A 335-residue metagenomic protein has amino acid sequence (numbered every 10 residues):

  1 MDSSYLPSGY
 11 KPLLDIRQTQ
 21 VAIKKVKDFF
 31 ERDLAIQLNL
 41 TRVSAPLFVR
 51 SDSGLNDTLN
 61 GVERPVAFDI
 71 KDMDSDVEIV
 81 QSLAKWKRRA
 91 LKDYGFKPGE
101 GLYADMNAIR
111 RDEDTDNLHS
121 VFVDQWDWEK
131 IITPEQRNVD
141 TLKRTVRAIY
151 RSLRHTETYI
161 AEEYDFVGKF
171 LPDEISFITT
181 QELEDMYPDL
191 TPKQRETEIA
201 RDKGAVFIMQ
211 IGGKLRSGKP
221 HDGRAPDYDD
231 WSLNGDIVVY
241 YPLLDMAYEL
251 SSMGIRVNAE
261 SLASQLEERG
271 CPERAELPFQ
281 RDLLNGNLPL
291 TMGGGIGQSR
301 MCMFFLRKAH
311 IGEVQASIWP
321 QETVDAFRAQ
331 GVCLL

Functional and structural regions predicted by a protein language model:
D2-H119, D127-I131: Class II aminoacyl-tRNA synthetase-like tRNA-binding/catalytic domains
V21-K25, F29, R137-R144, A148 (+3 more regions): Generic recognition of stable, solvent-exposed alpha-helical segments in well-folded globular domains
L34-T41, I149-I160, A309: A generic secondary-structure signal for well-formed alpha-helical elements
L47-S51, D165-L171, P320-V324: A glycine-rich phosphate-binding loop feature that marks nucleotide/adenosyl-phosphate handling sites
F68-I70, K92-P98, L118-S120, G168 (+4 more regions): A general structural signal for short secondary-structure junctions and capping/turn motifs
D74, E100, V123, K203 (+1 more regions): Short connector loops at helix/strand junctions that flank enzyme active sites, especially segments positioning acidic
A104-Q194: Extended, charged alpha-beta segments that form solvent-exposed binding/catalytic grooves in nucleic-acid-handling
I109, T180-L335: A translation/RNA-centric and nucleic-acid-associated enzymatic feature enriched in Class II aminoacyl-tRNA synthetases
